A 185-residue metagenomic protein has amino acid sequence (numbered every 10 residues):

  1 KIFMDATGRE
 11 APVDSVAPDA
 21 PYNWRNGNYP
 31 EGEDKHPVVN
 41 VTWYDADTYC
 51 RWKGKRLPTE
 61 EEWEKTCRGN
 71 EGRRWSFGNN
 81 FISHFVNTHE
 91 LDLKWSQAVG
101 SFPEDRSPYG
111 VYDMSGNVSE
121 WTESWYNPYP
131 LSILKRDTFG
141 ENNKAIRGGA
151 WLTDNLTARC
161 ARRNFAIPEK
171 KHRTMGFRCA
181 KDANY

Functional and structural regions predicted by a protein language model:
K1-V13, K53-G54, Y185: Short capping motifs at secondary-structure boundaries
I2-M4, K135, F177: Generic low-polarity alpha-helical segments
M4, E123, K181-A183: Residue-level signal for short segments within beta-strands and strand-turn junctions of well-structured beta-sheet
E10, P18-N164, K171-R173: Functional-site microenvironments in short loops/helix caps that host divalent-cation chemistry
R173-Y185: Short, structured beta-strand segments at or near domain termini in extracellular proteins/domains
